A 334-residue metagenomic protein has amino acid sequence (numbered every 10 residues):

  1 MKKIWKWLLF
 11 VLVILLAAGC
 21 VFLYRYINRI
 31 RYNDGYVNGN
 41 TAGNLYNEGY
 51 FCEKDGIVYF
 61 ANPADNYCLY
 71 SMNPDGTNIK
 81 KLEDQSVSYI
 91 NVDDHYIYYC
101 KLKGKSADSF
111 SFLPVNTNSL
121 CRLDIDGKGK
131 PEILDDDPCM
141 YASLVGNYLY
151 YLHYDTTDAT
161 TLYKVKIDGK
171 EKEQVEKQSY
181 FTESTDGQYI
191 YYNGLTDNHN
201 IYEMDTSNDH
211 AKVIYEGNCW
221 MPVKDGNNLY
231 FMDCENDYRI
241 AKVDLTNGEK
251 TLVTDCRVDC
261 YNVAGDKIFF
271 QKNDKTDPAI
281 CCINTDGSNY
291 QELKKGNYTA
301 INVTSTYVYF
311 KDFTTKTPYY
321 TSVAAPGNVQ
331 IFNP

Functional and structural regions predicted by a protein language model:
I4-W7, L12-P334: Sequence signature of WD/YWTD-type beta-propeller architectures
